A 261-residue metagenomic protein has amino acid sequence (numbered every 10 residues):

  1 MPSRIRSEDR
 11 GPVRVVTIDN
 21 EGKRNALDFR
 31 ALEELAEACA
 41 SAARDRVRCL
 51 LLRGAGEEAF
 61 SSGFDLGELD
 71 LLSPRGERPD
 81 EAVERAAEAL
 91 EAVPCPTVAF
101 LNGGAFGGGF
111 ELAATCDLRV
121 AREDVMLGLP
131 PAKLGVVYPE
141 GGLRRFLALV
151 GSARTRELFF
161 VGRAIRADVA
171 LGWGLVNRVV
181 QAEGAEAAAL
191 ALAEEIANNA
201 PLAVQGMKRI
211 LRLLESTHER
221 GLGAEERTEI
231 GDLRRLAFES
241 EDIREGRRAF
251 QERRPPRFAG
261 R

Functional and structural regions predicted by a protein language model:
M1-R53, E88: Conserved CoA-thioester-binding segment of acyl-CoA-metabolizing enzymes
P2, R248-R261: Terminal low-complexity tails and localization/encapsulation signals of metabolic enzymes
R4, E33, G54-A89, A105 (+2 more regions): Glycine- (often His-adjacent) and acidic-residue-rich active-site loop that binds/positions the CoA thioester
E21, V120-V125, V176-T228, R235 (+2 more regions): C-terminal long alpha-helix characteristic of the crotonase
G63, D80, E84, G107 (+4 more regions): Glycine-rich phosphate-binding loop at the start of an alpha helix
A86, L90-A92, F100, F106-F160 (+3 more regions): CoA-thioester-processing core
L118, E157, V161-R163, V169 (+2 more regions): Well-ordered beta-strand positions
